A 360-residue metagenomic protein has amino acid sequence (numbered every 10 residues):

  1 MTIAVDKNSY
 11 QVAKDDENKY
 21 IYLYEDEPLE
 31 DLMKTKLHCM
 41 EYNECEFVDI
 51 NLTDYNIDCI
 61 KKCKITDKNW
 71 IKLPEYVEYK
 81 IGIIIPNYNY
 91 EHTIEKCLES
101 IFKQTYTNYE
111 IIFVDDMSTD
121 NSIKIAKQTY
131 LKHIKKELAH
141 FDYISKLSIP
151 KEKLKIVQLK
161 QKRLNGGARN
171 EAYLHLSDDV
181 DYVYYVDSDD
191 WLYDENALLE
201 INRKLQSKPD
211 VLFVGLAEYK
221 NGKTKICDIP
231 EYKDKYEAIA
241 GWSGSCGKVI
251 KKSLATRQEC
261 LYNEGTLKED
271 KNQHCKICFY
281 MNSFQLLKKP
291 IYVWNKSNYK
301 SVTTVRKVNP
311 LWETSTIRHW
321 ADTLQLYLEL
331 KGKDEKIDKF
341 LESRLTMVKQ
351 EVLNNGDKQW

Functional and structural regions predicted by a protein language model:
M1-Y10, E17-E46, L52-R318, E329-G332: Nucleotide-sugar donor-binding/catalytic module of glycosyltransferases that assemble extracellular/cell-envelope
K331-K339: Acidic, serine/threonine- and proline-rich low-complexity regulatory regions
D338-W360: Non-catalytic, C-terminal membrane-associated alpha-helical segments of glycosyltransferases
